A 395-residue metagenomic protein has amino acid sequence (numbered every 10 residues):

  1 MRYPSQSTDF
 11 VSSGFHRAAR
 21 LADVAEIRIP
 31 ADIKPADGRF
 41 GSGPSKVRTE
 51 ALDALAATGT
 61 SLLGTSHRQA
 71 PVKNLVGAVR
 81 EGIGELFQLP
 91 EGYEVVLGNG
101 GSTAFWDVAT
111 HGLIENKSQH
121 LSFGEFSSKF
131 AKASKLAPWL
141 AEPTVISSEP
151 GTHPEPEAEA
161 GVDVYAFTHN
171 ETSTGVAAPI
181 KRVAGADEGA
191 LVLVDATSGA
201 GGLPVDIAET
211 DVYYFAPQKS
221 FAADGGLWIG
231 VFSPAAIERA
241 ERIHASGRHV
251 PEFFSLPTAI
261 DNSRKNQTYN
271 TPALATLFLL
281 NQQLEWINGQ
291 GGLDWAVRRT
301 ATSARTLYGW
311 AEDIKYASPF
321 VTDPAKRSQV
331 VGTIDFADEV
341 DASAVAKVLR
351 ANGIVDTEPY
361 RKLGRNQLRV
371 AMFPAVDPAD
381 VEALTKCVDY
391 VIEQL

Functional and structural regions predicted by a protein language model:
P4, A18-S66: N-terminal "arm"/small-domain region of PLP-dependent enzymes with the aminotransferase-like
F10-V11, H16-L21, D37, K362 (+1 more regions): PLP-dependent enzyme catalytic core of the Aspartate aminotransferase-like
K46, Q218-Y308: Active-site C-terminal subdomain of aminotransferase-like
G59-V108, E125, K129-A133: Conserved N-terminal alpha-helix of the aminotransferase class I/II PLP-enzyme fold
G112-S128: Conserved PLP-anchoring active-site segment centered on the Schiff-base-forming lysine
S148-G201, V212: Active-site phosphate-binding strand-loop segment of PLP-dependent enzymes
I207-Q218, W228: Conserved active-site segment immediately N-terminal to the catalytic lysine that forms the internal aldimine
S318-L349: Conserved PLP-binding catalytic core of the aspartate aminotransferase-like
